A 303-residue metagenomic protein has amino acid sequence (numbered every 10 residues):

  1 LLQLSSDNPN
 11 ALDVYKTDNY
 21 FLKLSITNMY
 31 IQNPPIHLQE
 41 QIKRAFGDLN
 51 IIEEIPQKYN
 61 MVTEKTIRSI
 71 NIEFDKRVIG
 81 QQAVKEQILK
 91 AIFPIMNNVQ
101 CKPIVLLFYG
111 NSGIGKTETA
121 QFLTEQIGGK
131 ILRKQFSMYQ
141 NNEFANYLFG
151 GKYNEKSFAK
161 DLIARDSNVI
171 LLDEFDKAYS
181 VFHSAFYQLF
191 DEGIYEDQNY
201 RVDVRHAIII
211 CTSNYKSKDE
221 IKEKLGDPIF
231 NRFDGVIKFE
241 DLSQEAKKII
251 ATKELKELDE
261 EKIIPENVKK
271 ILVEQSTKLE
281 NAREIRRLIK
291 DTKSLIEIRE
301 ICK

Functional and structural regions predicted by a protein language model:
L1-K58: N-terminal accessory segments that target, anchor, or regulate ATP-driven/P-loop NTPase machines and associated
N19, N33-Q39, N154-F158, E174-F182 (+2 more regions): Canonical AAA+ ATPase core
A45, D227, K248-E261: Conserved AAA+ ATPase "sensor/coupling" helix adjacent to the nucleotide-binding pocket
E53-Y59, K134-Y139, D234-K248: Conserved AAA+ ATPase "SRH/arginine-finger" region at the nucleotide-binding site
E64-V105, K293-I296: Pre-Walker A (pre-P-loop) alpha-helix and adjacent loop at the N terminus of AAA/AAA+ ATPase modules, a conserved
I79-E86, Q275-I301: The conserved phosphate-sensing helix
K102-K134: Walker A/P-loop
Q126-N154: AAA+/P-loop NTPase substrate/partner-engagement loops
